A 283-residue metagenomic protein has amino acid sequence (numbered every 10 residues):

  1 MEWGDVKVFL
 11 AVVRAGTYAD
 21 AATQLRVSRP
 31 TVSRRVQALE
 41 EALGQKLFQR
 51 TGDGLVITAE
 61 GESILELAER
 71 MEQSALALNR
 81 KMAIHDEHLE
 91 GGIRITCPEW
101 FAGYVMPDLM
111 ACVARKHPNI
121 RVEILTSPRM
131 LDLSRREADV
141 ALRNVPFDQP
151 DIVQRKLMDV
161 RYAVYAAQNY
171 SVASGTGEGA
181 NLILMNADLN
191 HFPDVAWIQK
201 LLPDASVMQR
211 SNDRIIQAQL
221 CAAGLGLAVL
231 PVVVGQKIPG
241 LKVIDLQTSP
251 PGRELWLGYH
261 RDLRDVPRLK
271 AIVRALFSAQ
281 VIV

Functional and structural regions predicted by a protein language model:
M1-R26, I64: N-terminal short secondary-structure element
S28, R35-A38, L109: Residues within the DNA-recognition helix of helix-turn-helix
L39-E40, L241: Conserved amphipathic alpha-helical core elements
E40-I57: A short LG(V/I)-centered, amphipathic sequence patch enriched for acidic residue(s) preceding the LG motif
G52-L55, A59-E62, Q73-T96: Short helix-loop hinge/linker segments at domain boundaries
G91-P150: Central regulatory/effector-binding core of bacterial HTH transcription factors
R135, F147-L255, V281-V283: C-terminal regulatory
Q247-V283: A late-sequence structural motif
